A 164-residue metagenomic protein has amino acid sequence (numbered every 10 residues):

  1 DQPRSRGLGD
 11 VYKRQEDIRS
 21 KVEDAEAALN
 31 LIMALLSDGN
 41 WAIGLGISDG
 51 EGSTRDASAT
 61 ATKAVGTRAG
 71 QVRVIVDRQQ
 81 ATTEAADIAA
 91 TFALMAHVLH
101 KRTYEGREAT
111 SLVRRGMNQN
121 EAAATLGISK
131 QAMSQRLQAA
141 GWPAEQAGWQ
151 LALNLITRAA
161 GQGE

Functional and structural regions predicted by a protein language model:
Q2-Y12: Single conserved hydrophobic/aromatic residue that forms the stacking wall/gate of nucleotide- or nucleobase-binding
E23-V98: Compact structured core domains
E84-R107, L153-G161: Short, Lys/Arg-enriched anionic-surface-contact patches
G106-V113, A122: Short alpha-helical "packing" element that flanks the helix-turn-helix/winged-helix DNA-binding module
Q119-L126: Short alpha-helical "recognition helix" segments of helix-turn-helix
S134-Q135: Key DNA-contacting residues within the recognition helix of helix-turn-helix
G141-I156: Short, Lys/Arg-enriched C-terminal cap helix and immediately downstream tail that follows
